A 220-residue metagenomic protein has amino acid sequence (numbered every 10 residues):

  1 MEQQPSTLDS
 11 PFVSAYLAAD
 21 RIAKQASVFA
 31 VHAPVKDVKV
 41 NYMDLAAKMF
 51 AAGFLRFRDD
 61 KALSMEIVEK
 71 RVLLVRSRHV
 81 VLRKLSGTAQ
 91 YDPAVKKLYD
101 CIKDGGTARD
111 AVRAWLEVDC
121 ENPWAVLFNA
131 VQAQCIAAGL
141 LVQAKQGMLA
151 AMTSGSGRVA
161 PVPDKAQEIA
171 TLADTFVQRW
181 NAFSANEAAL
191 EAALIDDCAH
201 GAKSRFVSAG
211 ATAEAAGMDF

Functional and structural regions predicted by a protein language model:
M1-A125: Short, amphipathic alpha-helical interface elements at domain boundaries that mediate macromolecular binding
A125-F220: Short hydrophobic helical membrane-anchoring segments positioned at the boundary with long low-complexity
